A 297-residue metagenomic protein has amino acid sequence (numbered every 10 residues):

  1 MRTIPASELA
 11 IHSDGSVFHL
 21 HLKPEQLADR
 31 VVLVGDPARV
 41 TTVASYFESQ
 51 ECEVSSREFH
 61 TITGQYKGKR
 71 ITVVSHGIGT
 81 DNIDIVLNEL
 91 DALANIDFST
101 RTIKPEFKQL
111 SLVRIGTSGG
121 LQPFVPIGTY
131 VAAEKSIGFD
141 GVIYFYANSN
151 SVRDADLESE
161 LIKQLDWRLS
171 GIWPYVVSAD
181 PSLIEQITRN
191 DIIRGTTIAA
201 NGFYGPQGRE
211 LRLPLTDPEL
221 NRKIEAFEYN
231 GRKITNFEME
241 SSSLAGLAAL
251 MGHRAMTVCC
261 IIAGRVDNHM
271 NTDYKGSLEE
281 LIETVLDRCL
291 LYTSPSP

Functional and structural regions predicted by a protein language model:
R2-Y175: Metabolite-binding pocket within alpha/beta catalytic cores that recognizes anionic/polar moieties
L33, P37-V40, H76-I83, L87 (+5 more regions): Generic structural signal for well-ordered, non-membrane alpha-helical segments in soluble metabolic enzymes
G119, S136, I198-G205, S243 (+1 more regions): Glycine-rich beta-alpha junction loops
E158-E228: Active-site rim beta-loop-alpha module in soluble metabolic enzymes
K223-M251: A C-terminal functional module that forms or caps the active site or interfaces directly with catalytic machinery
S242-Y274: Zn-dependent metallopeptidase/amidohydrolase metal-coordination segment
Y292-P297: Conserved small/polar residues in nucleotide/adenosyl-binding loops
